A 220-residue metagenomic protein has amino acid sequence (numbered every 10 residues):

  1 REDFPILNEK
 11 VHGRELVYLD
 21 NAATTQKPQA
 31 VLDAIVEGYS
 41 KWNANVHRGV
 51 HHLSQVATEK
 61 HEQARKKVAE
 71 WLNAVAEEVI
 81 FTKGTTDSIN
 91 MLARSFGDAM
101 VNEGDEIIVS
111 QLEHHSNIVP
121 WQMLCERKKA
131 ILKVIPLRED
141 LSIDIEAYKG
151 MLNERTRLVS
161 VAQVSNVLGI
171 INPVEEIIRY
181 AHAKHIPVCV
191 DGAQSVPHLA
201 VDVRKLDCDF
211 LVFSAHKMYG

Functional and structural regions predicted by a protein language model:
R1-G220: Pyridoxal 5′-phosphate
